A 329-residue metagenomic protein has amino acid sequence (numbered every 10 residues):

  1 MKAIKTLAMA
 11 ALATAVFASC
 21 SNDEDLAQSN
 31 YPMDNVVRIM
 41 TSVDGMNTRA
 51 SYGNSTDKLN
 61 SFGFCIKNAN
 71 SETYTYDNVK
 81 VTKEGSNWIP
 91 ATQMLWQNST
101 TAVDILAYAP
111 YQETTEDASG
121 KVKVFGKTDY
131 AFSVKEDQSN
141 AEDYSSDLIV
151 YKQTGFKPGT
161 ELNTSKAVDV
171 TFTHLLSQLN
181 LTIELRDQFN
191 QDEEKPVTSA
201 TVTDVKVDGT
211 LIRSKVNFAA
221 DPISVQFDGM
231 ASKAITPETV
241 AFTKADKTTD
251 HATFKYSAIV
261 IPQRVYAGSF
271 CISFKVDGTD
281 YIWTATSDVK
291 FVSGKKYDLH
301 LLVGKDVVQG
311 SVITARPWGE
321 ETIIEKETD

Functional and structural regions predicted by a protein language model:
K2-D329: Sec-type signal peptide cleavage vicinity
